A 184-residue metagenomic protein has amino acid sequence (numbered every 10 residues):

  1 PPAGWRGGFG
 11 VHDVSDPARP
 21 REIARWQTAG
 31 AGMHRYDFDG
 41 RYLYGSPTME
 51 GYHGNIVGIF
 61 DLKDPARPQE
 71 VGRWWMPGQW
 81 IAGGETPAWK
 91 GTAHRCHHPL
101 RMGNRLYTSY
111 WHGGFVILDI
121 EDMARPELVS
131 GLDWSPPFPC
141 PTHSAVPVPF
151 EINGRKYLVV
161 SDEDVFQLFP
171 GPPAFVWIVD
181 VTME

Functional and structural regions predicted by a protein language model:
P1-E184: Feature marking well-ordered beta-strand scaffolds used for ligand recognition
